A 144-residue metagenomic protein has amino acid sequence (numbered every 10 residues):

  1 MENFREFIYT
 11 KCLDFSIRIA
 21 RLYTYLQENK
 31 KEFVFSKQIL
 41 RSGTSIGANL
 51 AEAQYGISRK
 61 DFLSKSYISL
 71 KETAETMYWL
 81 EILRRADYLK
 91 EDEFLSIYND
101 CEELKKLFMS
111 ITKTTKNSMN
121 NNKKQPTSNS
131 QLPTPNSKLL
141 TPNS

Functional and structural regions predicted by a protein language model:
M1-A48, E52, G56-S144: Short, C-terminally biased terminal segments at protein or domain edges
